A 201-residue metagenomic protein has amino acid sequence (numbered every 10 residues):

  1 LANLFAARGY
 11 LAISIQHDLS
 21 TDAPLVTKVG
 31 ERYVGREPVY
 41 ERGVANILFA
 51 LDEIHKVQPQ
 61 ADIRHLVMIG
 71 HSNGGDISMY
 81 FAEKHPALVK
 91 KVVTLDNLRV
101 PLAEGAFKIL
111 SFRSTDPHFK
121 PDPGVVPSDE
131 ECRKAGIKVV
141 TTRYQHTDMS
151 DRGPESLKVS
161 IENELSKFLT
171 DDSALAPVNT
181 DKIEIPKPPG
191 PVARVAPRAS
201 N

Functional and structural regions predicted by a protein language model:
L1-A61: Serine-hydrolase catalytic machinery in alpha/beta-hydrolase-like enzymes
A7, R42, N46-F49, E53 (+3 more regions): Extracytoplasmic/secreted proteins, especially bacterial periplasmic and envelope-associated proteins
H17-S20, V93-V100, D116: Active-site nucleophile loop of the alpha/beta-hydrolase fold
F49-G105: Primarily recognizes the serine-hydrolase "nucleophile elbow" in alpha/beta-hydrolase and SGNH/GDSL folds
P101-A106, E130-K134: Short, conserved loop/helix-junction motifs that constitute active-site signature segments in enzyme catalytic cores
L110-R113: Short beta-strand/loop motif that positions the catalytic acidic residue of the alpha/beta-hydrolase fold
H118-V125: Conserved alpha/beta-hydrolase "acid-adjacent" motif
A135-N201: C-terminal catalytic histidine-bearing segment of alpha/beta-hydrolase fold enzymes
